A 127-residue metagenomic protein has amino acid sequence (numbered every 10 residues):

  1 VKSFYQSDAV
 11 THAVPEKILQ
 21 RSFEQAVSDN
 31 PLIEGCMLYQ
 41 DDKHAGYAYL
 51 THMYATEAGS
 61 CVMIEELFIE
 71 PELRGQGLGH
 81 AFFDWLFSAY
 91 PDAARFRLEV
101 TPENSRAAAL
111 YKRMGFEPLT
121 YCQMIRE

Functional and structural regions predicted by a protein language model:
K2-S60, E65, F83, A89 (+1 more regions): Acetyl-CoA-dependent GNAT
M53-A55, E72, E103: Short coil/turn motifs at secondary-structure junctions
S60, Q76, D92-A94: Short coil/turn segments at alpha/beta junctions that flank glycine-rich nucleotide-binding fingerprints
L67-I69, V100: Hydrophobic adenine-recognition pocket in adenosine-nucleotide-binding enzymes
I69, G75-S88, A109-M114: Conserved acetyl-CoA-binding loop-helix of GNAT-fold acetyltransferases
R74, F96-A108, I125-E127: Conserved beta-strand-loop-alpha-helix junction that forms the acyl-donor binding cleft
F83, Y90-V100: Conserved GNAT acetyl-CoA-binding A-motif
E117, C122-E127: Active-site/acyl-donor-binding loops of N-acyltransferases
